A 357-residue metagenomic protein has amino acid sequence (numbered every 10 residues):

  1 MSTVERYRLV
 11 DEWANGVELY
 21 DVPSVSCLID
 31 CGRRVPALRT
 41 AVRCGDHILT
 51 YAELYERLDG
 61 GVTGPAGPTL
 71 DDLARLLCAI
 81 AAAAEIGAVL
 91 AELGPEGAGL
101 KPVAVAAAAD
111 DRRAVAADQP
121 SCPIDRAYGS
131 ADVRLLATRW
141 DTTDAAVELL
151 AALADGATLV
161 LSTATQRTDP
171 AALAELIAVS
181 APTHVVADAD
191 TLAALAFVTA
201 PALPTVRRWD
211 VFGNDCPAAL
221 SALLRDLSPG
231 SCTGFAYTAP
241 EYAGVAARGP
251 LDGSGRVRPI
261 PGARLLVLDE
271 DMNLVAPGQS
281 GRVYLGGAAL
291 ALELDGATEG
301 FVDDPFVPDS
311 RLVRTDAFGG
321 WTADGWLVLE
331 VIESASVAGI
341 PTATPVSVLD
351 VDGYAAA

Functional and structural regions predicted by a protein language model:
S2-E85, V89-Q119, P217-S221, P261-R264: AMP-binding/adenylate-forming domain of the ANL superfamily
R6-W13, A98-A108, C232-F235, L251-A357: AMP-dependent adenylate-forming
D30-L38, G129, V275-A276, G320-G325: Flexible acidic/glycine-rich loop/turn elements at helix↔coil and beta-strand↔loop transitions within catalytic cores
G32, A66, W140, A145 (+11 more regions): Generic structural signal for small/hydrophobic residues in well-ordered secondary structure, especially within
H47, A88-L100, D141, A157-I177 (+3 more regions): ATP-dependent adenylate-forming carboxylate-activation enzymes
L70-A84, G97, T138-D155, R167 (+2 more regions): Conserved coil-to-alpha-helix start sites within the AMP-binding
D111-R112, A116-R134, T142-T183: Conserved AMP-binding/adenylation subdomain of ANL enzymes
L149, A154-A157, H184-V186, A196-S254 (+1 more regions): Gly/Ser/Thr-rich phosphate-binding loop
